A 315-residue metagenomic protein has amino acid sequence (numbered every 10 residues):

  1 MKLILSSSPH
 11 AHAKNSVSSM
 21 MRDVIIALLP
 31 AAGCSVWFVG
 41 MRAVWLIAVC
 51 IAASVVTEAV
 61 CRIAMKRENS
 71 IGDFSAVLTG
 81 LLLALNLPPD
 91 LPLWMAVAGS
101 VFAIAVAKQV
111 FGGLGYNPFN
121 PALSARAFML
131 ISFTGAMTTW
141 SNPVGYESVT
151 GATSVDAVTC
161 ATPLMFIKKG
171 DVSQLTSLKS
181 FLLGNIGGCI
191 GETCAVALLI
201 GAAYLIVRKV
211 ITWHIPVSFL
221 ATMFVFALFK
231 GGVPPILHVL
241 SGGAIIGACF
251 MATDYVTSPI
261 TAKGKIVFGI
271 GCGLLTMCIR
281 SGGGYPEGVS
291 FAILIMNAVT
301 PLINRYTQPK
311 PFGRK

Functional and structural regions predicted by a protein language model:
M1-R22, P259, I279-K315: Cytosolic-side transmembrane-helix boundaries in multi-pass membrane proteins
M1-V55, R62, K310-G313: N-terminal signal-anchor module of multipass membrane proteins
S8, V56-E68, I104-G115, I200-R208 (+2 more regions): C-terminal ends of transmembrane helices
I26, A52, F74-L82, V97 (+5 more regions): Hydrophobic alpha-helical segments embedded in the membrane of multi-pass proteins
G40-A53, D90-G99, F181, N185-A195 (+1 more regions): Structural signature of hydrophobic alpha-helical transmembrane segments
S75-G151: A generic, well-ordered mixed alpha/beta core segment in the N-terminal half of proteins
Y116, P121-L198: Long hydrophobic alpha-helical segments that form multi-pass transmembrane helix bundles in integral membrane proteins
P118, A122-L123, I236-A244, G264-F268 (+1 more regions): Loop-to-transmembrane alpha-helix initiation sites
